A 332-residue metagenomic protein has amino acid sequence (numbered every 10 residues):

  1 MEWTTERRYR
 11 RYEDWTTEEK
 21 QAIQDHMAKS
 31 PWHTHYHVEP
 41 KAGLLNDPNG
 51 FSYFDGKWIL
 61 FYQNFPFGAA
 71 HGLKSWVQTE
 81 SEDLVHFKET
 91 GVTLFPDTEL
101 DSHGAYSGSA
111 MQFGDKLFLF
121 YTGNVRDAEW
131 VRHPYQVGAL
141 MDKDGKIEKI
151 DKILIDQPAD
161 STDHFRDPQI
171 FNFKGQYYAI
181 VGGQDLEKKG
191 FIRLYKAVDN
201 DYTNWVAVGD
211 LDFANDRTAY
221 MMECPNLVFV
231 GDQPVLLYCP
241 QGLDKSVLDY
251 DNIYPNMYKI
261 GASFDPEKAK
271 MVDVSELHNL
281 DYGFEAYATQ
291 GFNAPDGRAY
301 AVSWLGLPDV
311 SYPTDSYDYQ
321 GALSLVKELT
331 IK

Functional and structural regions predicted by a protein language model:
M1-H103, S107-D167, N172-T218, G231-Y282 (+1 more regions): Beta-rich carbohydrate-recognition and catalytic domains
A110, L227, G291: Catalytic nucleophile loop of clan PA
I170, T289-Q290: Short, surface-exposed beta-strand/loop micro-motifs that present aromatic residues
Y220-V230: Long amphipathic alpha-helical scaffold regions
E223-P225, A286-T289: Repeated scaffold domains used in trafficking and secretory/extracellular systems, primarily beta-propellers
A294-P295: Structural secondary-structure packing elements that flank or coincide with functional cores
R298: Substrate-binding/catalytic groove segments of enzymes that remodel or degrade extracellular structural polymers
